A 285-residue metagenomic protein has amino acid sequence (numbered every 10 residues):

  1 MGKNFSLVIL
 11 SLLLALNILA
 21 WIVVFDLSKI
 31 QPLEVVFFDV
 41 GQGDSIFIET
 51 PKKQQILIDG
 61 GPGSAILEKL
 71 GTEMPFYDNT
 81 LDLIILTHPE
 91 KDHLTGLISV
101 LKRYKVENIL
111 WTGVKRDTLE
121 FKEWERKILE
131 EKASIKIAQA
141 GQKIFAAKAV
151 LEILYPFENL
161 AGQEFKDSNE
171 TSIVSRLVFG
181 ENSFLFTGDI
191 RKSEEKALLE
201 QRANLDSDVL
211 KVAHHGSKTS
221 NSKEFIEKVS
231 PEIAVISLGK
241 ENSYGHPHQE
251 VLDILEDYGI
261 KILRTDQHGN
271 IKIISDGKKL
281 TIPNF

Functional and structural regions predicted by a protein language model:
G2-F285: Non-globular, low-confidence helical/coil segments that flank catalytic cores
